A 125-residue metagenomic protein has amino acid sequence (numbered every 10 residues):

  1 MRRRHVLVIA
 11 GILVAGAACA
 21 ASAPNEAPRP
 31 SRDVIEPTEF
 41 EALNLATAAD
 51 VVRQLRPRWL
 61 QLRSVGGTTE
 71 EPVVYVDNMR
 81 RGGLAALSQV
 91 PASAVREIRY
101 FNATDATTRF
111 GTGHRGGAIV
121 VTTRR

Functional and structural regions predicted by a protein language model:
M1-C19: Sec-dependent bacterial lipoprotein signal peptides
L13-V34: Bacterial Sec signal peptide processing site at the extreme N-terminus
P30, L55, G67-E71, S93-V95 (+1 more regions): Extracytoplasmic
P30-A49, Y75-G82, T123: Short, polar/charged loop or turn motifs at beta-strand boundaries
N44, L55-R63, R99-N102, T123-R125: Sec/Tat-exported extracytoplasmic proteins
L45-R53, L84, A92-V95, A118: Extracytoplasmic/secreted envelope proteins and their assembly/folding machinery, especially bacterial periplasmic
V65-T104: Periplasmic plug
V95-R125: A beta-strand signature from Gram-negative outer-membrane beta-barrel systems, especially the internal plug domain
